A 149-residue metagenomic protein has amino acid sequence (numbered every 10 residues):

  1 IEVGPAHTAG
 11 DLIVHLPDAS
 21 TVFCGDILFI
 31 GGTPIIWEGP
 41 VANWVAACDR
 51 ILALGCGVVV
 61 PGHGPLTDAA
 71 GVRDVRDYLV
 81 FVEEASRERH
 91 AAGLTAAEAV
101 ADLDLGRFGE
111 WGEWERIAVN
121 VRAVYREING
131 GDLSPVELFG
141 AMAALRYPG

Functional and structural regions predicted by a protein language model:
E2-E88: Metallo-beta-lactamase
L94-G149: C-terminal regulatory/interaction regions
